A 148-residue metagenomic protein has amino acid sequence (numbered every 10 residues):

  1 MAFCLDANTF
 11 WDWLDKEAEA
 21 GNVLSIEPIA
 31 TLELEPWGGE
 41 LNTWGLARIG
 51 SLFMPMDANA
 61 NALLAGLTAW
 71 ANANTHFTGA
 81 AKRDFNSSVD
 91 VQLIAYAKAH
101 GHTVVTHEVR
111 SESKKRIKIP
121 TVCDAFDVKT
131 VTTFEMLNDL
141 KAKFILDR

Functional and structural regions predicted by a protein language model:
M1-H100: Active-site-proximal, substrate-binding regions of enzyme catalytic domains and RNA-binding/basic surfaces
W11-D12, L41, Q92, H107 (+2 more regions): Short, flexible coil/linker segments at or flanking structured domains
L14, N74, T78, T103-V104 (+3 more regions): Generic alpha-helix detector with strongest preference for long hydrophobic helices that associate with membranes
L24-E27, V105-T106, T132: A structural signal for short, well-ordered beta-strand segments and their strand-loop junctions that often border
A30-L32, E108-E112: Short histidine/acidic/glycine/proline-rich micro-motifs that form metal- and phosphate-coordinating active-site loops
G50-S51, H102, V128, A142: Short aromatic/hydrophobic-glycine micro-motifs
Y96, T103-V109: Acidic beta-strand-to-loop metal/phosphate-binding motif
R110-R148: Acidic, PIN/NYN-like endoribonuclease modules and their adjacent C-terminal/linker elements
